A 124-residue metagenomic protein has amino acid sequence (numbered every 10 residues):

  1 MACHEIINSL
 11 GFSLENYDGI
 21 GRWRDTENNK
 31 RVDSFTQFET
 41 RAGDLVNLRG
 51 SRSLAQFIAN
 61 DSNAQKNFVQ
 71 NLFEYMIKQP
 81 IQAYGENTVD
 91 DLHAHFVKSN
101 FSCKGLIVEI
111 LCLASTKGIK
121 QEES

Functional and structural regions predicted by a protein language model:
M1-E74, E86-C103, I107-S124: Active-site substrate-binding loop specific to GH73 endo-beta-N-acetylglucosaminidase modules in bacterial autolysins
M76-P80: Core structural elements
